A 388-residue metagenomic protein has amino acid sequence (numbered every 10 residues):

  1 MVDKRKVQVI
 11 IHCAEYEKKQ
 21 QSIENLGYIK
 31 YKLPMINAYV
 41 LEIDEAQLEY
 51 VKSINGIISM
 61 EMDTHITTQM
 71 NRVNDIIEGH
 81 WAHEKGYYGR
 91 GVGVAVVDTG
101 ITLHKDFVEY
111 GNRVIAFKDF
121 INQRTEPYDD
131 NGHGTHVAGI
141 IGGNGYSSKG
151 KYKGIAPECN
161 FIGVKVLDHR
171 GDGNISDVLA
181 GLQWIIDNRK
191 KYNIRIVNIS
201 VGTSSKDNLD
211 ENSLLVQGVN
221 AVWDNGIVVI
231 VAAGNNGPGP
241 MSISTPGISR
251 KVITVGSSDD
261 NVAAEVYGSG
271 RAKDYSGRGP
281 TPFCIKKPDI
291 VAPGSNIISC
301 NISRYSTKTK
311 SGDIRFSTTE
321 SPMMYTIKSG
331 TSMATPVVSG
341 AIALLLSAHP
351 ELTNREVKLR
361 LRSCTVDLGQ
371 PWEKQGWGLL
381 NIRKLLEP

Functional and structural regions predicted by a protein language model:
M1-C13: Short glycine-/aliphatic-rich beta-strand segments at the starts of folded cytosolic domains
E17-H83, G376: Autoinhibitory propeptides
I54, H83-G89, D129-N131, Y152-A156 (+7 more regions): Mature extracellular/periplasmic domains of secretome proteins
H83-V94, I101-I115, R124-S176, Y192-R195 (+4 more regions): Subtilisin-like serine protease catalytic core
D98, G234, G330: Active-site glycine-centered loops adjacent to acidic/histidine catalytic or metal-binding residues that shape
G142-G143, Q183-W184, S339-S347: Short glycine/serine- and small hydrophobic-enriched flexible loop segments
I194-N198, S347-P388: C-terminal subdomain of the subtilisin-like protease fold in secreted/lumenal serine endopeptidases
G247-S339, A343: Extracellular S/T/G-rich loop segment that most often corresponds to the catalytic His/Ser-adjacent loop
